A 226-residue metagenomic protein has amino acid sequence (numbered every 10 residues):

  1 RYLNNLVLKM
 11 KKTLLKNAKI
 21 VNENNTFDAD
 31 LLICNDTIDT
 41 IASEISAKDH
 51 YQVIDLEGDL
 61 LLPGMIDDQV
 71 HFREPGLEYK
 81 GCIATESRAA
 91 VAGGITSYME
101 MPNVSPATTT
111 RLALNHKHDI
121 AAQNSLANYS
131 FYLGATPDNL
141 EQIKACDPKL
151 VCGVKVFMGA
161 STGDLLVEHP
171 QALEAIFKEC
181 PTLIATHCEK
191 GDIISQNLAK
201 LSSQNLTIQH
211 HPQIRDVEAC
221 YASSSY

Functional and structural regions predicted by a protein language model:
L3-L8: Short hydrophobic targeting helices and cationic amphipathic motifs that mediate membrane/organellar targeting
M10-K11, F27, D49-Y51, E57 (+5 more regions): Short coil/turn connectors at secondary-structure junctions
M10-T13, K19-P63: Histidine-rich, glycine-flanked metal-binding segment
N17-A18, E23, I41, L56-E57 (+6 more regions): Fold-independent oxyanion-binding glycine-rich loops and adjacent beta-strand/coil segments at enzyme active sites
E57-N124: Metal-associated gating/positioning segment near the N- to mid-region
D68-G81, N128-N139, I214-E218: Active-site mouth loops of central-metabolism enzymes
T85-T108, A122-T136, L150-D164, P181-A185 (+1 more regions): Divalent metal-dependent hydrolysis catalytic cores, especially in the metallo-beta-lactamase
E141-F157, T162-Y226: Histidine/acidic residue-rich metal-binding segments in metalloenzymes
